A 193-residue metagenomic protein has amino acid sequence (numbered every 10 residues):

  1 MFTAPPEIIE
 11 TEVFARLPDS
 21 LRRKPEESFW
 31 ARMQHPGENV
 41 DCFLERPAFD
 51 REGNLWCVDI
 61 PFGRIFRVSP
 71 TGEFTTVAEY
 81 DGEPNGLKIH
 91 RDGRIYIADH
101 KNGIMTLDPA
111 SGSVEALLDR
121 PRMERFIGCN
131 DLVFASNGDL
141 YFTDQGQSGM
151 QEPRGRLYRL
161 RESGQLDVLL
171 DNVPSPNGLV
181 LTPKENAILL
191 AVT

Functional and structural regions predicted by a protein language model:
M1-T193: Sequence-structural signature of mature extracellular/luminal beta-sheet repeat domains, prominently beta-propellers
